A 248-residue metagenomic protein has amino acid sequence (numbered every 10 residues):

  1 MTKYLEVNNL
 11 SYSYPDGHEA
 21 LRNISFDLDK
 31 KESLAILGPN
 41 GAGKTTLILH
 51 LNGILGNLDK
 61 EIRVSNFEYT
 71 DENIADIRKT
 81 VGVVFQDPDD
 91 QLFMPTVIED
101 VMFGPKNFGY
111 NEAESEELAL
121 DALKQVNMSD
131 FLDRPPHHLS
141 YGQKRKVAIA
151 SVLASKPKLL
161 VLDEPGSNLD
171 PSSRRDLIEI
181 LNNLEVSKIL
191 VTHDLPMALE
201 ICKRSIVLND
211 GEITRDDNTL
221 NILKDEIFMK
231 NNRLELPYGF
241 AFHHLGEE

Functional and structural regions predicted by a protein language model:
N52: Helix-to-loop junction immediately C-terminal to a conserved catalytic motif
A113-F131: Conserved ABC ATPase "signature" region
P135-L139: Conserved ABC ATPase signature
T192-H193: H-loop/switch region of ABC-family ATPase nucleotide-binding domains
A198-E200: A short, surface-exposed alpha-helical micro-motif characterized by mixed small hydrophobic and charged/polar residues
D210-G211: Conserved ABC ATPase "signature" C-loop
L220, D225-E248: ABC ATPase nucleotide-binding domains
